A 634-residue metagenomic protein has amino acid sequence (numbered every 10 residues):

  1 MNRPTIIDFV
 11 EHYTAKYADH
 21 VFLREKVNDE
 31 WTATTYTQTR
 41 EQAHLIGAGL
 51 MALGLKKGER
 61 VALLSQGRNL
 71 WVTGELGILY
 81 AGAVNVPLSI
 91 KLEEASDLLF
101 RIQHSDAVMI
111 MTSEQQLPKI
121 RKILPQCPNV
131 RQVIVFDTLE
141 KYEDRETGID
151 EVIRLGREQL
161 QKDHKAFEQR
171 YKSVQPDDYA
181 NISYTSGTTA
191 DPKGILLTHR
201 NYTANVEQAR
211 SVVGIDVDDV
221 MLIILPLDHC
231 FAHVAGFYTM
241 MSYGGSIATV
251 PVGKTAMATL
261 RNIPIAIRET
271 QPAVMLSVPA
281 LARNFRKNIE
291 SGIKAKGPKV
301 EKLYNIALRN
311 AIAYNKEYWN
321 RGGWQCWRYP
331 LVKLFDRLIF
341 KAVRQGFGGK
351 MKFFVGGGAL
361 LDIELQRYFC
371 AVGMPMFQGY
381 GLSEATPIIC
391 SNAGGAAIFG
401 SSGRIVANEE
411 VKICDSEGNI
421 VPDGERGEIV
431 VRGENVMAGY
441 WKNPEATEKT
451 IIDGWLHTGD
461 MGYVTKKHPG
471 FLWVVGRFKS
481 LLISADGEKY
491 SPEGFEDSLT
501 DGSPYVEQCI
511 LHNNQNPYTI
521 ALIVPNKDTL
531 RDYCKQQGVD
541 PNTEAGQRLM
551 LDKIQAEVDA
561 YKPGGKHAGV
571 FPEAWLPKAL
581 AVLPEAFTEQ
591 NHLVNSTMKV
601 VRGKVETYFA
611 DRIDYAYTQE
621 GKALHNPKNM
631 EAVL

Functional and structural regions predicted by a protein language model:
N2, Y80-L155, Q169: Structural core segment of the AMP-binding/adenylate-forming
A18-V21, I153-Y184, D191, G214-V220: Conserved pre-ATP/AMP-binding loop-to-beta segment of ANL
F22-R68, L76, L92-L99, G148-G156 (+1 more regions): Conserved AMP-binding/adenylate-forming core of the ANL superfamily
A33-T37, A180-V206: Conserved AMP-binding A3 loop
I110-T112, G433, A438-G439, K449 (+1 more regions): AMP-binding/adenylate-forming catalytic core of the ANL superfamily
T185, I405-E409, N419-G424, E428-S484 (+1 more regions): Conserved ATP-binding/catalytic segment of the ANL
T203-V220, L227-F340, K350: Conserved AMP-binding/adenylation subdomain of ANL enzymes
A248-P251, R328-K333, Q345-G356, L361-E410 (+4 more regions): Conserved ATP-binding loop and adjacent catalytic segment of the adenylate-forming AMP-binding
